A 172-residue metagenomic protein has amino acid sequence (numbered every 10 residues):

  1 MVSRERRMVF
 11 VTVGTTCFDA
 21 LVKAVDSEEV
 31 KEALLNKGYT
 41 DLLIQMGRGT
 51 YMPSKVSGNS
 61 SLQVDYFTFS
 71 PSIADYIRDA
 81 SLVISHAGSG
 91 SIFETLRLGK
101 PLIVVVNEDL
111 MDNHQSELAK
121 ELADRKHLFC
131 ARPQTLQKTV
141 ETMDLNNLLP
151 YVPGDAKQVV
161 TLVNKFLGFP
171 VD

Functional and structural regions predicted by a protein language model:
M1-V9, L110, L136-E141: Glycine/serine-rich loop-strand microenvironments at binding/catalytic pocket rims
V2-D79: Donor-nucleotide binding loops and adjacent catalytic segments primarily of GT-B fold Leloir glycosyltransferases
V9, T15-A24, E141-M143, N147-L148 (+1 more regions): Non-catalytic interface/targeting segments
I44, M143-D172: C-terminal amphipathic helix plus adjacent low-complexity, charged tail appended to glycosyltransferase catalytic
D65-T68, L128-T139: Short acidic-hydrophobic, aromatic-tinged amphipathic segments that line or gate anion-handling sites
D75-D112: A donor-sugar binding/catalytic signature common to diverse glycosyltransferases and related nucleotide-sugar
R97, P101-P133: Catalytic binding pocket for nucleotide-activated donors in carbohydrate/polymer assembly enzymes
